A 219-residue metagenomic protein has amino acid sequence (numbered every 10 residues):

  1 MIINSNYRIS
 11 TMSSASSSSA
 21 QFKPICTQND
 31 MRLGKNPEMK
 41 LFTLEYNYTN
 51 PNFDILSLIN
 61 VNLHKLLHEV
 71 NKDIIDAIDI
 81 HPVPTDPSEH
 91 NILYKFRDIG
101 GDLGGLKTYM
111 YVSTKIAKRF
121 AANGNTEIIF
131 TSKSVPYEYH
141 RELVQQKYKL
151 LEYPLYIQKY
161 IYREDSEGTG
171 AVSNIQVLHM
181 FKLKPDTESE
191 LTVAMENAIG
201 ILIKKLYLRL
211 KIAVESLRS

Functional and structural regions predicted by a protein language model:
I2-S219: Eukaryotic helix-grip
